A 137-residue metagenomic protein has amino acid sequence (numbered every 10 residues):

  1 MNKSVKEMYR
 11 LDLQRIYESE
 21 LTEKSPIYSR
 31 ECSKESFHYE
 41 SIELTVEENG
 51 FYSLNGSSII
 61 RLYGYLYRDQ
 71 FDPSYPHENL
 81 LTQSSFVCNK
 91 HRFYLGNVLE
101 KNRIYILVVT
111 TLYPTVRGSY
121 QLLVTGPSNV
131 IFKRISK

Functional and structural regions predicted by a protein language model:
M1-P26: Predominantly extracellular/luminal regions of secreted and cell-surface proteins, especially disulfide-bonded
S25-S119, L123-K137: Acidic, Ser/Thr/Pro-rich low-complexity intrinsically disordered segments
